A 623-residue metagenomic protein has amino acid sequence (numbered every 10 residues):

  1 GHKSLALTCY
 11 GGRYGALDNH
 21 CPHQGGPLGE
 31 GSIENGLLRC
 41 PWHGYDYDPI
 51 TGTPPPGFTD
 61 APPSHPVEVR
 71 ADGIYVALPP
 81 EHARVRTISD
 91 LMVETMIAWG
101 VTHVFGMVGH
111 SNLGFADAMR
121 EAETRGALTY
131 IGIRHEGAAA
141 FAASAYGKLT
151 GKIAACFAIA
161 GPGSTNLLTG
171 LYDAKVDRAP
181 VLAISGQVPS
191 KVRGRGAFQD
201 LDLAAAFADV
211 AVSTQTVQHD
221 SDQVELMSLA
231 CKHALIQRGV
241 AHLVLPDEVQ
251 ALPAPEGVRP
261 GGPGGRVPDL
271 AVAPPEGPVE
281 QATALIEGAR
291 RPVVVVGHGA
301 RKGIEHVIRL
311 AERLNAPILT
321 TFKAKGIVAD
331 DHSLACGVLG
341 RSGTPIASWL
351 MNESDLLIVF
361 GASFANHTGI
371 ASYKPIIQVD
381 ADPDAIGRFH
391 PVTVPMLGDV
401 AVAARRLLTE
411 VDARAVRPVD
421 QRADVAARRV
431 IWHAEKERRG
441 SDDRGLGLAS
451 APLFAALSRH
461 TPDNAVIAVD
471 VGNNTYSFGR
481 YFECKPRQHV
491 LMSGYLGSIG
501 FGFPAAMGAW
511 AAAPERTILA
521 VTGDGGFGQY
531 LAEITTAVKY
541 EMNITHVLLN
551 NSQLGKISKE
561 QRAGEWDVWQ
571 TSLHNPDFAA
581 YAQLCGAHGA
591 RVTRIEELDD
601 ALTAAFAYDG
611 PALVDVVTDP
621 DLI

Functional and structural regions predicted by a protein language model:
G1-R84: Rieske [2Fe-2S] iron-sulfur-binding domain
S89-M92, I97-W99, G114-R120, A427-E515: Active-site diphosphate/adenylate-binding microenvironment
K148, H298-A381, C484-E515, G528-A532 (+1 more regions): Glycine-rich, anion-gripping cofactor-binding loops and their flanking helix/strand elements in enzyme active sites
L149-K152, F198-Q237, E353, T409 (+1 more regions): Conserved thiamine diphosphate
A174, I184-L226, L245, L270 (+1 more regions): Glycine-rich, acidic loop regions that bind phosphate or pyrophosphate groups
I184, V192-Q199, G387-F389, P395-L397 (+3 more regions): Thiamine diphosphate
L201, L229, H233-I286, G440: Conformationally flexible catalytic loops at phosphate/diphosphate-handling active centers
S221, V244, E256-G257, G261 (+7 more regions): Phosphate/pyrophosphate-binding active-site segments
